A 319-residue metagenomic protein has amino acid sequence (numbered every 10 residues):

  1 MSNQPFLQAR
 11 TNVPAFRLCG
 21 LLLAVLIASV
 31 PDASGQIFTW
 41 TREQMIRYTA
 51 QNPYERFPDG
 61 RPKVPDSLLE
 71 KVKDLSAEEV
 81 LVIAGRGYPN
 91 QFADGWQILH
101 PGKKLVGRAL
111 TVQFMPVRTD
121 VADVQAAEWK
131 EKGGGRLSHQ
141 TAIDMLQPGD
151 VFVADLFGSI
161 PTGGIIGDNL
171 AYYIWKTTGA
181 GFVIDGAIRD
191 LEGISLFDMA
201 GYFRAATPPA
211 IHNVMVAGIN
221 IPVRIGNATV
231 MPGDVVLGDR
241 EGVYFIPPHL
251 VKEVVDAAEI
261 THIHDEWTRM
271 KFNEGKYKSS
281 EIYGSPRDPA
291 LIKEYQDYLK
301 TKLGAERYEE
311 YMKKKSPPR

Functional and structural regions predicted by a protein language model:
M1-A15: N-terminal secretory signal peptides that target proteins for export/translocation
R17-S29: Bacterial N-terminal signal peptides
A33-G35: Boundary at the C-terminal end of the N-terminal hydrophobic targeting segment
W40, M45-K73, E79-V80: Amphipathic alpha-helical packing elements
G60, I174, D234-V236: Buried hydrophobic positions in well-ordered alpha/beta secondary-structure cores of metabolic enzymes
V72-E79, I83-P232, I246-E294, L299-R319: Feature captures the catalytic cores and cofactor-binding loops of soluble hydro-lyases/lyases that act on carboxylate
E241-Y244: Channel- or pocket-lining gating/hinge segments that regulate access to a cavity or pore
